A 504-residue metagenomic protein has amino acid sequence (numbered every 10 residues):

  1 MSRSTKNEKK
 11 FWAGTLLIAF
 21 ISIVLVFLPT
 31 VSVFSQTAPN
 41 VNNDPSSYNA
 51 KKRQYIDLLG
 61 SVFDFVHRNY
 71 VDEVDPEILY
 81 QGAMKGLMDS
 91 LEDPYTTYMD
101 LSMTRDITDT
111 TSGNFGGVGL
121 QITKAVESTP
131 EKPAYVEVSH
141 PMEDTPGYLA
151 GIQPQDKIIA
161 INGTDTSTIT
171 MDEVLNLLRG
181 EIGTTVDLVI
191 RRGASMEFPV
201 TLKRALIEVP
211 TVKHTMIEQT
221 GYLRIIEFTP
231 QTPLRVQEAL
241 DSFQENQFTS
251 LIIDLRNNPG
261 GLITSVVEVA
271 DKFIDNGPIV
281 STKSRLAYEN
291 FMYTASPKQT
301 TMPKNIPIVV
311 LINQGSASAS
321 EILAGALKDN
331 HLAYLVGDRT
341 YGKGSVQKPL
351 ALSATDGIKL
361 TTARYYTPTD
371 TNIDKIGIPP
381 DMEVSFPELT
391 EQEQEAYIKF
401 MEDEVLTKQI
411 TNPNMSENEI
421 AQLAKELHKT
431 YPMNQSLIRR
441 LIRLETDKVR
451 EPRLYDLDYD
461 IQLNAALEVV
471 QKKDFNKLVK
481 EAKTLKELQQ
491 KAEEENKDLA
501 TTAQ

Functional and structural regions predicted by a protein language model:
S2-S4, D75-P76, E137-M142, P146-P154 (+1 more regions): Cleft-lining beta-strand/loop regions that shape enzyme active-site pockets
S4-A19: N-terminal Sec-pathway targeting helices
T15-T30: Hydrophobic membrane-insertion alpha-helices, especially the h-region of bacterial N-terminal signal peptides
F27-P45: Sec-dependent signal peptide cleavage junction
Y48-L59, D72-Q81, Y148-I152, T164-M171 (+12 more regions): Solvent-exposed, acidic/flexible segments
S61-E73, G82-P94, Y98-L101, P141-D144 (+19 more regions): Structured segments of extracytoplasmic/periplasmic soluble domains in secreted or envelope-associated proteins
Y70-Y135, T185-D187, R191-T201, T211 (+2 more regions): Extended, small/polar residue-biased N-terminal targeting/export presequences and adjacent propeptide/linker tracts
T369-Q504: Conserved functional hotspot residues or short segments at active or partner-binding sites across diverse domains
